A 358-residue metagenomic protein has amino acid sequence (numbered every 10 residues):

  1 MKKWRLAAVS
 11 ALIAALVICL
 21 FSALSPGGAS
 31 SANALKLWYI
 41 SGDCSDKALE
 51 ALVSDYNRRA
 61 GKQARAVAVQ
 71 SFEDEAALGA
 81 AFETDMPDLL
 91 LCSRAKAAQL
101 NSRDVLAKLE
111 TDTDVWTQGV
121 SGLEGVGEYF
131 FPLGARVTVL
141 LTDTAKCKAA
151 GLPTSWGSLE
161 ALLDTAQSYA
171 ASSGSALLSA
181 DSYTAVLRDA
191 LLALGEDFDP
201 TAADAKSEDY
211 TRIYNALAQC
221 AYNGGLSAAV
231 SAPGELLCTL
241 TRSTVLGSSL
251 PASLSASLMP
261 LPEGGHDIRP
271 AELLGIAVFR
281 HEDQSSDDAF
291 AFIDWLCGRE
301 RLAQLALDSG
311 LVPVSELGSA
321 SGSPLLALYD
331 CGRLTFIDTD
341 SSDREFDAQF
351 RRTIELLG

Functional and structural regions predicted by a protein language model:
M1-K96: Conserved N-terminal structural module of periplasmic/extracytoplasmic solute-binding proteins
V69-G79, E160, Y222-A232: Short helix-initiation/N-cap motifs at beta->coil->alpha
C92-T142, K148, E160, S257-P260: Hinge/lid segment of periplasmic solute-binding proteins
R94-N101, L240-L254: A ligand-binding cleft/hinge motif common to bilobed small-molecule-binding domains
G127-L133, T138, E160-A202: Extracytoplasmic/periplasmic solute-binding protein
P132, A306-V312, E316-G358: C-terminal capping/gating helix-and-loop segments adjacent to ligand/active sites or protein-protein/ligand interfaces
V186, A190, F198-A228: Glycine-centered hinge/linker elements that transmit conformational signals in sensory and ligand-binding systems
L250-V312: Extracytoplasmic/periplasmic substrate-recognition and gating elements
